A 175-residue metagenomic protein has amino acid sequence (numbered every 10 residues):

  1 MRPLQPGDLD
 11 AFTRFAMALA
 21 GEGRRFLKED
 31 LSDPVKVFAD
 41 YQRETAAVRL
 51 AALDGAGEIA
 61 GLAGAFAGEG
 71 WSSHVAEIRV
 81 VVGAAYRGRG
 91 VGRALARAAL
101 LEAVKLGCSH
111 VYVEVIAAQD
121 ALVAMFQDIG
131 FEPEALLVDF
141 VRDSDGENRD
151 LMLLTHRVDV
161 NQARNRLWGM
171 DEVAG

Functional and structural regions predicted by a protein language model:
M1-R14, R157: A short beta-loop-alpha structural element at the N-terminal edge of CoA-dependent acyl/N-acetyltransferase catalytic
P6, R24-G83, R157-V158: Acetyl-CoA-dependent GNAT
R87, V113-V123: Conserved beta-strand-loop-alpha-helix junction that forms the acyl-donor binding cleft
G88-L101, K105, A124, D128: Conserved acetyl-CoA-binding loop-helix of GNAT-fold acetyltransferases
A96, D120-L122, R142-S144: Short glycine/proline-centered loop/turn elements that form peptide/ligand docking sites
Y112-V115, Q127-R149: Conserved catalytic-core motifs of GNAT/GCN5-like acyltransferases
D139-G175: C-terminal "cap" of GNAT-fold acetyltransferases
